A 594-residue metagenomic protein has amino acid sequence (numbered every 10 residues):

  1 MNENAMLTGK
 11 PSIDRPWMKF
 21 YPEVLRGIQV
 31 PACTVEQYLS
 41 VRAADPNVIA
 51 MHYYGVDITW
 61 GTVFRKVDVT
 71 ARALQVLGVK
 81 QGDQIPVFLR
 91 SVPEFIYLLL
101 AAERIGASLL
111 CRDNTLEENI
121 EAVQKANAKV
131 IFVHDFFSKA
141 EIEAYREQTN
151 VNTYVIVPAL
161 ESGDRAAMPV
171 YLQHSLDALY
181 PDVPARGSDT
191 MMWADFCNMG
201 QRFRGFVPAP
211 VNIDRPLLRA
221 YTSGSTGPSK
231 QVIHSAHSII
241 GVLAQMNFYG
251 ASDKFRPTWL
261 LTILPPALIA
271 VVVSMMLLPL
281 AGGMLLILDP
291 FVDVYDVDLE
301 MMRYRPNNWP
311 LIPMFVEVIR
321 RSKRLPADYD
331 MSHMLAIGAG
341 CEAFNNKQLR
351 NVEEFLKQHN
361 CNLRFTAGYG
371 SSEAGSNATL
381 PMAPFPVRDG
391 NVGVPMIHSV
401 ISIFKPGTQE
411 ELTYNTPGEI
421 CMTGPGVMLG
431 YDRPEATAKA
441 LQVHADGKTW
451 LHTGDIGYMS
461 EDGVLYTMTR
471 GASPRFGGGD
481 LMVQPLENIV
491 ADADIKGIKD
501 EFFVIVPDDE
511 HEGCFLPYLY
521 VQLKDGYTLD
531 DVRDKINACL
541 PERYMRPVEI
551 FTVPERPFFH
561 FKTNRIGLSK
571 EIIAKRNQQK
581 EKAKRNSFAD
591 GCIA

Functional and structural regions predicted by a protein language model:
M1-I58, T62-L77, Q81, E161-A185 (+4 more regions): N-lobe entry segment of adenylate-forming
Y53-V56, T70-T115, T262-P265: Conserved AMP-binding/adenylate-forming
T59-G61, P208, L217-L243: Conserved AMP-binding A3 loop
F64-V69, C197-R204, I213, V232-D253: Conserved structural elements of the adenylate-forming
G106, I240-W259, A267-P310, S322-R324: Conserved AMP-binding/adenylation subdomain of ANL enzymes
I131-F136, W309, G424, L429-G430 (+4 more regions): AMP-binding/adenylate-forming catalytic core of the ANL superfamily
A185-M191, P306-P310, R324-R388, V400: Gly/Ser/Thr-rich phosphate-binding loop
F502-P507, P517-Q522, V532-A594: Conserved C-terminal "lid"/linker of ANL adenylate-forming enzymes
